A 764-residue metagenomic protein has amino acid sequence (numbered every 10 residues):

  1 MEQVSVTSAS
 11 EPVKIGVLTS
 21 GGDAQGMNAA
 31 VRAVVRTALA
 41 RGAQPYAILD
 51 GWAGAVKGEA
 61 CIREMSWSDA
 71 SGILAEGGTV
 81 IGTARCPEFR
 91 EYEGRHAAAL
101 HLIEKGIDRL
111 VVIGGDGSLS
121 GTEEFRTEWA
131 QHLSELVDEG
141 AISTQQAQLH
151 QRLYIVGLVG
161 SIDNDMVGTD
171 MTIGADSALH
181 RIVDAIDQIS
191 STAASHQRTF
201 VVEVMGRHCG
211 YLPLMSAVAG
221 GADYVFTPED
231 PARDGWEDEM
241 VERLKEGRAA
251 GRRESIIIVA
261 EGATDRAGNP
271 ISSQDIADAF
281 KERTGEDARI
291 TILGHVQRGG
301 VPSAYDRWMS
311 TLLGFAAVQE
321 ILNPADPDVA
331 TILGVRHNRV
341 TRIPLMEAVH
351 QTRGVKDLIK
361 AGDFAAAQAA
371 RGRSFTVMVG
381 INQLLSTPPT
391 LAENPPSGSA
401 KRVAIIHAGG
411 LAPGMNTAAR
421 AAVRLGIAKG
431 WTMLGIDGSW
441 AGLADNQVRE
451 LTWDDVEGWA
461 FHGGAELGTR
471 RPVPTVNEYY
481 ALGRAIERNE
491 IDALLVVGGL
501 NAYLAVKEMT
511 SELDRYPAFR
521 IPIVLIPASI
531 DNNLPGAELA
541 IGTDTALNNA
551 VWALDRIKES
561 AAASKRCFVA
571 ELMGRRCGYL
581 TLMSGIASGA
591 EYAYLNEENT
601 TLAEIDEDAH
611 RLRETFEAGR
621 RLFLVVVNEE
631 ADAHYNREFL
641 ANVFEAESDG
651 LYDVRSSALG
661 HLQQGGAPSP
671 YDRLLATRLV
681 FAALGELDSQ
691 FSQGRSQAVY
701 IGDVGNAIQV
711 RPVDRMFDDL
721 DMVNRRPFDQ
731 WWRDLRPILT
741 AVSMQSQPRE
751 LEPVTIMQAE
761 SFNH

Functional and structural regions predicted by a protein language model:
E2-E59, S397-A444: N-terminal phosphate-binding or glycine-rich loops at protein starts, especially the Walker A/P-loop of NTPases
E2-S8, V56-L110, L119, Q145 (+9 more regions): Glycine-rich oxoanion-binding loops at beta->alpha junctions
K14-G22, T79-A84, D108-G114, G157 (+7 more regions): Short glycine-rich or small-residue beta-strand-to-loop segments that form or flank ligand, phosphate, metal/Fe-S
S20-D23, I48-G54, R85-C86, G115-S118 (+18 more regions): Short, ordered loop/turn segments at secondary-structure junctions
A24-V34, A55-V56, E91-H96, D116-E124 (+14 more regions): Short glycine/serine/threonine-rich phosphate/pyrophosphate-binding segments that cradle anionic phosphate groups
P45, V112-G114, S120-Y154, T172-I290 (+4 more regions): Accessory alpha-helical/coil subdomains and C-terminal extensions that flank or cap enzyme catalytic cores
S272-S397, A641-H764: C-terminal non-catalytic interaction/assembly regions of soluble proteins
